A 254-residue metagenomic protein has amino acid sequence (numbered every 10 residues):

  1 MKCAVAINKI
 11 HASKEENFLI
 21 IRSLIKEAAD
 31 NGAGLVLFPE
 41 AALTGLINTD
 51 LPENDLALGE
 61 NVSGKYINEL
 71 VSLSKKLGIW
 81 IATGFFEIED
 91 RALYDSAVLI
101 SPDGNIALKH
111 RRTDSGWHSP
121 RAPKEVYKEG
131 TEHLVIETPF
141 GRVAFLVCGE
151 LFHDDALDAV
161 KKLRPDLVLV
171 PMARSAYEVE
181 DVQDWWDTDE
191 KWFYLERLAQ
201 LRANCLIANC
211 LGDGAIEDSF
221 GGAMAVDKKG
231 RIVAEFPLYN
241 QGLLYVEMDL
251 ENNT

Functional and structural regions predicted by a protein language model:
M1-K9: Short beta-strand segments enriched in small/hydrophobic residues
C3, N17, I25-N54, S74 (+6 more regions): Active-site beta-strand/loop signature of hydrolases that rely on acidic residues for catalysis
A6, H110, I136, A208 (+2 more regions): Hydrophobic residues at beta-strand termini and immediately following loops that shape nucleotide-binding pockets
K9, E87, G149, L211: Residue-level signal for short, function-critical loop segments
D30, A92-Y94, D218-F220: Short, small/polar residue-rich loop motifs at catalytic or cofactor-binding pockets
G59-I81, F152-Q241: CN hydrolase (nitrilase-like) catalytic-core segments centered on the catalytic cysteine and neighboring Lys/Glu
T83-F85, S96-L99, L134, A223-A225 (+1 more regions): Short beta-strand scaffold segments in enzyme catalytic cores
I88-L167, Y177-W192, D249-T254: Active-site catalytic loop in hydrolytic enzyme cores
